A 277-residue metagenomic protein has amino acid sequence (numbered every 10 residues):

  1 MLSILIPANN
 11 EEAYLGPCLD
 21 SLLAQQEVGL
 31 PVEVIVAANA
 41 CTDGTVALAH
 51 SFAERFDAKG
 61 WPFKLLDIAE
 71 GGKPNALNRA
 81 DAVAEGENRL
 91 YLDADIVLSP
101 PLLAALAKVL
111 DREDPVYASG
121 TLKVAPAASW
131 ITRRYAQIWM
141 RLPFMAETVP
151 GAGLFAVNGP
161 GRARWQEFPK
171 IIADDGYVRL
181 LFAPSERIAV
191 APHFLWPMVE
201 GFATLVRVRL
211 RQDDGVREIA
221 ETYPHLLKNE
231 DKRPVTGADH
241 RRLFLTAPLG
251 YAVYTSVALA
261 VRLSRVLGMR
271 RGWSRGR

Functional and structural regions predicted by a protein language model:
M1-S3, E33, Y177: Cell-envelope/extracellular polymer assembly enzymes that use nucleotide-activated donors
E11-Q26, L48: Short, well-formed alpha-helical segments that are part of the catalytic scaffolds of diverse glycosyltransferases
S21, A38-L48, E70: A conserved acidic beta->alpha catalytic loop
L30-C41, K64-L66: Short beta-strand/loop segment that forms part of the nucleotide-sugar
D67-A84: Glycine-rich, basic loop-to-helix element that forms the pyrophosphate-binding segment of sugar-nucleotide handling
R89: Short aromatic/hydrophobic "clamp" motif used to bind/position activated sugar donors
P100-I131: Conserved donor NDP-sugar-binding/catalytic core segment of glycosyltransferases
M198-V199, R207-R277: Terminal low-complexity segments of carbohydrate-biosynthetic enzymes
